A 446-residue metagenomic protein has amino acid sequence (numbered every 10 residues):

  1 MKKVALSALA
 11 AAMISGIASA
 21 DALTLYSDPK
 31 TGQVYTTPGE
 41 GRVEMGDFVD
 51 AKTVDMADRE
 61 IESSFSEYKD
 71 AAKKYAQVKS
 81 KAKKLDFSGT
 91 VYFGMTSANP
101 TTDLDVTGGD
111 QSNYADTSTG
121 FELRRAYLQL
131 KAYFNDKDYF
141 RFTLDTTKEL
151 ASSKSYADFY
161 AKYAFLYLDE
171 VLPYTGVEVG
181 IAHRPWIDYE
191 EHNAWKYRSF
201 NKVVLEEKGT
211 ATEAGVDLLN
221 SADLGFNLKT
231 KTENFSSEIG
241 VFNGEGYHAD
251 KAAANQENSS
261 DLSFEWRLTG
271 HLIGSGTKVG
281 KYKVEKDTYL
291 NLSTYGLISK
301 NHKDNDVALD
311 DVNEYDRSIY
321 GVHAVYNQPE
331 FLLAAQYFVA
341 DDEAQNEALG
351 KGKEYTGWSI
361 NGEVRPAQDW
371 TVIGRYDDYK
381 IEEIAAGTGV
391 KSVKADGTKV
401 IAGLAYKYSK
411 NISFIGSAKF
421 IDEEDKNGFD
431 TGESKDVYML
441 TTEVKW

Functional and structural regions predicted by a protein language model:
M1-V4: Positively charged n-region of N-terminal signal peptides that target proteins for export
L6-A8, A18-Y92, T101, E233: N-terminal periplasmic/intermembrane-space "pro-region" immediately following the signal or transit peptide
G41, F338-V339, K419: A generic structural motif
A76-Y247, N258-S275, Y282-N291, N361-P366 (+2 more regions): Outer membrane beta-barrel
N113-G120, S153-A161, V216-N220, A253-L262 (+5 more regions): Replace "Gram-negative outer membrane beta-barrel proteins" with "bacterial and organellar outer membrane beta-barrel
D261, W266-K394: Detector for outer-membrane/organellar transmembrane beta-barrel domains, recognizing the amphipathic beta-strand
F264-L272, Y406, E433-W446: Outer-membrane beta-barrel "beta-signal"
G403-S417: C-terminal closing repeat unit and adjoining cap/tail of repeat-based domains
